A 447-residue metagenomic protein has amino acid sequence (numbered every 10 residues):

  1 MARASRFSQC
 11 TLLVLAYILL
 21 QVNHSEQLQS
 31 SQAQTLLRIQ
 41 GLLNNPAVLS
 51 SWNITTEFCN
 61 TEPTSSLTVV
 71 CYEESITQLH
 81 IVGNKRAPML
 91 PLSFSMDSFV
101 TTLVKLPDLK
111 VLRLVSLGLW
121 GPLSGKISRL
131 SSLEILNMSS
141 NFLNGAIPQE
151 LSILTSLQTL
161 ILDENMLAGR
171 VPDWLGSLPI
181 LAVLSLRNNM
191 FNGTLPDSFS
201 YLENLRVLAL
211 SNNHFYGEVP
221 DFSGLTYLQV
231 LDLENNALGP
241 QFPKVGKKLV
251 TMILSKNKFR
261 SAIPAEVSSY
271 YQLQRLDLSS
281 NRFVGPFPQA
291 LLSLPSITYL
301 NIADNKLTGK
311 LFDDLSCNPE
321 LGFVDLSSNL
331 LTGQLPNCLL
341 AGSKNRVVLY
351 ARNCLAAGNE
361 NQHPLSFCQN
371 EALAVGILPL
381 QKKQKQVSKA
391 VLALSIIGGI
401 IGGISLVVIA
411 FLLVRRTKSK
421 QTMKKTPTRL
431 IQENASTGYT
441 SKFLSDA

Functional and structural regions predicted by a protein language model:
M1-A447: Plant-biased, solvent-exposed loop and capping regions within N-terminal extracellular ligand-binding ectodomains
